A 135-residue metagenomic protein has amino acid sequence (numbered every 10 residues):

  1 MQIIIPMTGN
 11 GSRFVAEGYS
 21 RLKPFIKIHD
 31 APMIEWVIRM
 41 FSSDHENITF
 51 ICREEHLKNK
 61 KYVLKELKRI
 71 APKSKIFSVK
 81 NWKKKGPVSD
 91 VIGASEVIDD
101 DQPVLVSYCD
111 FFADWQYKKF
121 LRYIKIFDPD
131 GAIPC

Functional and structural regions predicted by a protein language model:
Q2-P6, R13-V15, Y19, K27 (+3 more regions): Conserved N-terminal catalytic core of the sugar/cofactor nucleotidyltransferase
T8-N10, A132: Short secondary-structure boundary micro-motifs
F25, V63, I124-I126: Residue-level signature of transmembrane alpha-helix interfaces in integral membrane proteins
V106-C109, I133-C135: A short, terminal or domain-edge coil/loop segment
W115-C135: Conserved donor-nucleotide/metal-binding helix-loop-beta segment in metal-dependent transferases, i.e., the alpha-helix
